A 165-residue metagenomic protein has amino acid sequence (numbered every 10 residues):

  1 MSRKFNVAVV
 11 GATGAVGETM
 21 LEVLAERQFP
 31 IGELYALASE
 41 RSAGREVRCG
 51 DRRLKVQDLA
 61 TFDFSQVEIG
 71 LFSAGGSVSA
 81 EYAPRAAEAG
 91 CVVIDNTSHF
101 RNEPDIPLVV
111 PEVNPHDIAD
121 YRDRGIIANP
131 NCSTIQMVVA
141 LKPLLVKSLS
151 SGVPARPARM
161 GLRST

Functional and structural regions predicted by a protein language model:
M1-T165: N-terminal Rossmann-like NAD(P) cofactor-binding subdomain of oxidoreductases, focused on the glycine-rich
